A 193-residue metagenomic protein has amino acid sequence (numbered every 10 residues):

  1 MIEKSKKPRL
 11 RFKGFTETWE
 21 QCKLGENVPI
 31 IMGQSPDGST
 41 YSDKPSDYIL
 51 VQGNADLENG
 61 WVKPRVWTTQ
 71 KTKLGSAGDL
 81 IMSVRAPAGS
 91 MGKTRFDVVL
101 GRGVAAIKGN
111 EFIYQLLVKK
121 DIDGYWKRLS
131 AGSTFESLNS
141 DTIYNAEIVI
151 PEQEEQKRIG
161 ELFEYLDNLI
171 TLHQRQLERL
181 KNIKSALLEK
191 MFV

Functional and structural regions predicted by a protein language model:
M1-T18, R175-V193: Short amphipathic coiled-coil heptad-repeat segments
K6-P8, L100-V104, A131-K157: A short glycine-rich beta-alpha junction/loop motif
R11-Q34: Non-catalytic DNA-recognition/assembly elements of restriction-modification systems
C22, S76, K190-M191: Functional cation/ligand-contacting sites centered on basic and imidazole/sulfhydryl donors
E26, E155-L169, H173-Q174: Extracellular/lumenal glycan-associated surfaces
P36-Q52: Short beta-strand/loop turn elements enriched in aromatics
Q52-N54, E58-I122: A short beta-sheet element
